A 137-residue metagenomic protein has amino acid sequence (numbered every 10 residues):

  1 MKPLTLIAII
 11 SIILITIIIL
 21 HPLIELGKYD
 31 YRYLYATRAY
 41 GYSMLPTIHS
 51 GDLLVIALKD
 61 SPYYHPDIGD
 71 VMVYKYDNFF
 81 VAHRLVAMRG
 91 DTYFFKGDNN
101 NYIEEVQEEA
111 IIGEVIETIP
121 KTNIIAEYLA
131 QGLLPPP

Functional and structural regions predicted by a protein language model:
M1-H65, K121-P137: Protein maturation boundaries and topogenic segments
Y35, H49-S50, P62-P137: Soluble "head" domains of membrane/secretory-pathway proteins
